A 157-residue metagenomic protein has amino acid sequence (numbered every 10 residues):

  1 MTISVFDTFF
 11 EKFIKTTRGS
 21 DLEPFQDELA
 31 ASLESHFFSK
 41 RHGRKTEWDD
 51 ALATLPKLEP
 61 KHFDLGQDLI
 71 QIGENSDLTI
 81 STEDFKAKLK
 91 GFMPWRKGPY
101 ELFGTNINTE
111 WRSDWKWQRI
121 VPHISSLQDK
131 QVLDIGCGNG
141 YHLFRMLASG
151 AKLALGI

Functional and structural regions predicted by a protein language model:
M1-S113: N-terminal accessory regions of S-adenosyl-L-methionine
E110-K130: Conserved alpha-helix/loop element of class I SAM-dependent methyltransferases that forms part of the SAM/SAH-binding
K130, S149-K152: Structured loop/turn residues at beta-strand edges in well-structured enzyme cores
K130-G138: Conserved class I S-adenosyl-L-methionine
N139-G150: Conserved SAM-binding loop of SAM-dependent methyltransferases across substrates and taxa, primarily the Class I
L153-I157: Conserved SAM-binding motif I beta-strand of class I
